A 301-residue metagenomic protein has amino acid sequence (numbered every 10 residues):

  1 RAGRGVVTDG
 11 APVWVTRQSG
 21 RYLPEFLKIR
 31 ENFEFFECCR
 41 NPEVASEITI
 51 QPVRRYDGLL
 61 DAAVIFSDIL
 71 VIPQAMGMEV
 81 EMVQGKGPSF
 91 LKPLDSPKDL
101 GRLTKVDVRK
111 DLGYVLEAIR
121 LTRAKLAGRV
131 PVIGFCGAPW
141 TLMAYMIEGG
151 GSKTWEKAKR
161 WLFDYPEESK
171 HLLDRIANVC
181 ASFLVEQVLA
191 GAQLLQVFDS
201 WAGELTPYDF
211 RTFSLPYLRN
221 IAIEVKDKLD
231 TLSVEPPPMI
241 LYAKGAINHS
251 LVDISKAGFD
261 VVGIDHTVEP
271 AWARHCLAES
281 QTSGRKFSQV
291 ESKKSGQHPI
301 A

Functional and structural regions predicted by a protein language model:
R1-M82, L215, R219: N-terminal basic, low-complexity leaders that serve as flexible interaction/assembly modules and, when applicable, as
E31-F35, P97-D107, L162-H171: Short glycine/proline- and acidic residue-enriched helix-loop micro-motifs that form flexible lids or anion-recognition
E34, N41, P93-D99, T154 (+1 more regions): Intrinsic-disorder/low-complexity, polar/charged segments
E37-R40, R102-L112, V290-K293: The substrate-binding groove and active-site-proximal loops of carbohydrate-active enzymes, especially glycoside
I69-I72, G87, P97-K98, P139-T141: A short acidic, glycine/proline-enriched capping/turn motif at secondary-structure boundaries, especially helix N-cap
M78-P93, Y145-E156: Short, flexible, mixed-charge acidic loops at enzyme active sites
G85-K125: A gly/proline- and charged-residue-enriched helix-loop-helix capping module
D111-A301: Active-site loop segments of alpha/beta catalytic cores
